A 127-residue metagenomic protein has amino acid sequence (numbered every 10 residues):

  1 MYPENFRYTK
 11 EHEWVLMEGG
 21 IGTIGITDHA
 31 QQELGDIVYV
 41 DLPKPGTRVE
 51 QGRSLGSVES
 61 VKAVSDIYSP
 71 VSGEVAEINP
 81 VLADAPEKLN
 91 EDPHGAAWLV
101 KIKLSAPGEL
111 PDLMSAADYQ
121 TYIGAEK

Functional and structural regions predicted by a protein language model:
M1-S54, E91-K127: Acidic, low-complexity mobile loops and tails
I21, S72-E74: Structural motif
D28, K62, V71: A short beta-strand motif that forms part of the nucleic acid-binding face of small beta-barrel RNA-binding folds
S60-A63, P80: Short, conserved catalytic or interaction motifs in soluble domains
S69-S72, A116: ATP/adenylate-binding site constellation spanning eukaryotic-like Ser/Thr protein kinases, ABC-transporter
V75-D92: Short, charge-rich, low-complexity interaction segments located in flexible loops at or near secondary-structure
